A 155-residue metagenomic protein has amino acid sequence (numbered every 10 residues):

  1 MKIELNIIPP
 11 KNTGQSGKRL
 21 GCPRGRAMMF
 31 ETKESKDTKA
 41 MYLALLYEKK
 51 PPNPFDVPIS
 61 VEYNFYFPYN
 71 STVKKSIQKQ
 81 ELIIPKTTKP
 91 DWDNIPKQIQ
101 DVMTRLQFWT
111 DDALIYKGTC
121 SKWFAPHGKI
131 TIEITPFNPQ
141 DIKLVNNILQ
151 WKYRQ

Functional and structural regions predicted by a protein language model:
M1-Q155: Acidic, proline/glycine-enriched N-terminal capping motif
